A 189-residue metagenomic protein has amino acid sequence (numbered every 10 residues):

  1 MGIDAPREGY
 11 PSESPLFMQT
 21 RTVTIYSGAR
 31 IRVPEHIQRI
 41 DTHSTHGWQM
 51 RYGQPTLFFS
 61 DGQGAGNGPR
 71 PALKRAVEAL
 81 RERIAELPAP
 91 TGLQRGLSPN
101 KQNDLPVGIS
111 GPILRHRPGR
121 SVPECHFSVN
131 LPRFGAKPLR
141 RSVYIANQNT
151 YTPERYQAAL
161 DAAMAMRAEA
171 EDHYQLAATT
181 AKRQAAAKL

Functional and structural regions predicted by a protein language model:
G2, Y10-L189: Boundary-flanking segments of nucleic-acid-binding domains in nuclear regulatory proteins
